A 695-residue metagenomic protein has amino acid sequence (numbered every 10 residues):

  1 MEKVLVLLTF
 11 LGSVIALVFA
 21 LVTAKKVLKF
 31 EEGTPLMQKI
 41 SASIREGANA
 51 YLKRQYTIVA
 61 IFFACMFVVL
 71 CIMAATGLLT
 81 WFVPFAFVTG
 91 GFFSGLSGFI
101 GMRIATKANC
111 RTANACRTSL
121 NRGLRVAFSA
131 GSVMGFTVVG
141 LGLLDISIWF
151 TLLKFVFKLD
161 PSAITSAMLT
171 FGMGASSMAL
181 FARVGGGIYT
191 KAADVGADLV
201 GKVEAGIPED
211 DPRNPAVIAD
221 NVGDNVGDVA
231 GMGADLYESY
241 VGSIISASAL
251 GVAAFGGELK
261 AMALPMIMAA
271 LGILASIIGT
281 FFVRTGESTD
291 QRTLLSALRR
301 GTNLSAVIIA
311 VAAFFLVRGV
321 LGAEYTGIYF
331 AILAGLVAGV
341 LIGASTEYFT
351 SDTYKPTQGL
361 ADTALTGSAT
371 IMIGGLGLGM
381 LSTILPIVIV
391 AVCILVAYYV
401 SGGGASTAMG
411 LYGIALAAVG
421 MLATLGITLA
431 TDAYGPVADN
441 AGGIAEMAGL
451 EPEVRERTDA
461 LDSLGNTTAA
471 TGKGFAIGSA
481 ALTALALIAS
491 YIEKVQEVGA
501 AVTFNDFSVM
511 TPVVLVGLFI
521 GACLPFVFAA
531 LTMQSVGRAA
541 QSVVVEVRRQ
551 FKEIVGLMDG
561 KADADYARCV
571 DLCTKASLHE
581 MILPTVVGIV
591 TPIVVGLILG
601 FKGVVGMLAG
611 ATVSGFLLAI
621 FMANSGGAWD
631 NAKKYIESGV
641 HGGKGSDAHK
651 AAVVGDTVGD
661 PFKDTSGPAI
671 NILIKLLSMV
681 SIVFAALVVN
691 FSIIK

Functional and structural regions predicted by a protein language model:
M1-K695: Hydrophobic packing and interface segments
